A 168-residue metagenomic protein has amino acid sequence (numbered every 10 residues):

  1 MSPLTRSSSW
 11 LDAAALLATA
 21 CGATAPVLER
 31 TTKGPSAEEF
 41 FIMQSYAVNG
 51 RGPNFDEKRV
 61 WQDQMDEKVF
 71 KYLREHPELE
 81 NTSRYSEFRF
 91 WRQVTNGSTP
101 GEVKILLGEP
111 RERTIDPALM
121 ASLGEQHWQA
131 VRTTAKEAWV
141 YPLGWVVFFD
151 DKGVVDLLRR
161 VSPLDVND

Functional and structural regions predicted by a protein language model:
S2-L11: Bacterial N-terminal signal peptides that target proteins for export
L11-T19: Bacterial N-terminal signal peptides
G22-D168: Residues within mature, well-folded domains
